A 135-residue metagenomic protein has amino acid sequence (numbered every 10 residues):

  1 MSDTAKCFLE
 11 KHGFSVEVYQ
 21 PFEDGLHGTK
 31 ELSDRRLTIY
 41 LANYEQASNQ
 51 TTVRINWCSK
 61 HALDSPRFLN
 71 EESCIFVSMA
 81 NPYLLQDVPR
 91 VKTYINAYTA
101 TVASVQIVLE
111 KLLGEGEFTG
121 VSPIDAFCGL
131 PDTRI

Functional and structural regions predicted by a protein language model:
M1-I135: C-terminal non-catalytic regions of proteins with extracellular/luminal or membrane-system context
